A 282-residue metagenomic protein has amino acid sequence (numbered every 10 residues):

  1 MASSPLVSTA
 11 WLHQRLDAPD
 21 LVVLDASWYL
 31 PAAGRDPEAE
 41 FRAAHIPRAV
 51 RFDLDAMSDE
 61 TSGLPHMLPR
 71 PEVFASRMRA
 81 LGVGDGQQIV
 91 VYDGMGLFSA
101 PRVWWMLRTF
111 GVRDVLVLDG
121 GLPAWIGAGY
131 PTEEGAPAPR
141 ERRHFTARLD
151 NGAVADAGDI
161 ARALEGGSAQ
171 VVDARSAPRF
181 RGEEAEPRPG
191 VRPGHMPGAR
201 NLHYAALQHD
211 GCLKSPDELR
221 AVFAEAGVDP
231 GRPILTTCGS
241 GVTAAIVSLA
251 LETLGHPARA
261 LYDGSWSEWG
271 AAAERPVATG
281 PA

Functional and structural regions predicted by a protein language model:
M1-A282: Cytosolic catalytic domains that perform sulfur/thiol-centered chemistry
